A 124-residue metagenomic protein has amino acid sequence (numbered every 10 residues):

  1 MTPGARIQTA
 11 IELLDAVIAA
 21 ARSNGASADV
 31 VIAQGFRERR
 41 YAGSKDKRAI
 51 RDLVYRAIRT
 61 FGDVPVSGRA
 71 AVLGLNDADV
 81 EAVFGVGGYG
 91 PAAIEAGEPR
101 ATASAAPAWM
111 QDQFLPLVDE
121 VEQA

Functional and structural regions predicted by a protein language model:
M1-A124: Class I Rossmann-like S-adenosyl-L-methionine
